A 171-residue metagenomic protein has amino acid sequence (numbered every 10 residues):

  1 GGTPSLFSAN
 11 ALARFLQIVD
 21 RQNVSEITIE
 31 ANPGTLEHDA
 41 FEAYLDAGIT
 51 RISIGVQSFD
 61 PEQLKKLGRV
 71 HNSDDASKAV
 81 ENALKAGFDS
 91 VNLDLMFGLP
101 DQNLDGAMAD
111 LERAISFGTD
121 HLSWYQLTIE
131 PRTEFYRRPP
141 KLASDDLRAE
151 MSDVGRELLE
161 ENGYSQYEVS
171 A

Functional and structural regions predicted by a protein language model:
G1-A171: C-terminal scaffold of the Radical SAM
